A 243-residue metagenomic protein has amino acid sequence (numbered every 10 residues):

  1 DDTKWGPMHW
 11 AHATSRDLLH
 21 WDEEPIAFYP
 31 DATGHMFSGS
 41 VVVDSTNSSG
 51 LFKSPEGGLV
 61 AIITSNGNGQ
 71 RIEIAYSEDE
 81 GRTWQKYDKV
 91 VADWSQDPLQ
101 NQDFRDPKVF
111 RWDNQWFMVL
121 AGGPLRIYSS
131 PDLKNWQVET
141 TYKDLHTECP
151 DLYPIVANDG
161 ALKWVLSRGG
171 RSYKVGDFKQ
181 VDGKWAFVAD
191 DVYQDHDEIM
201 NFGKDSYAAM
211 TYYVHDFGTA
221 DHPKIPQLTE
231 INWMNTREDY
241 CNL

Functional and structural regions predicted by a protein language model:
D1-P150, P154-G203, F217-L243: Beta-rich carbohydrate-recognition and catalytic domains
D205-Y207, Y212-V214: Catalytic and ligand-binding motifs that coordinate phosphates/metal ions in nucleic-acid-processing enzymes
